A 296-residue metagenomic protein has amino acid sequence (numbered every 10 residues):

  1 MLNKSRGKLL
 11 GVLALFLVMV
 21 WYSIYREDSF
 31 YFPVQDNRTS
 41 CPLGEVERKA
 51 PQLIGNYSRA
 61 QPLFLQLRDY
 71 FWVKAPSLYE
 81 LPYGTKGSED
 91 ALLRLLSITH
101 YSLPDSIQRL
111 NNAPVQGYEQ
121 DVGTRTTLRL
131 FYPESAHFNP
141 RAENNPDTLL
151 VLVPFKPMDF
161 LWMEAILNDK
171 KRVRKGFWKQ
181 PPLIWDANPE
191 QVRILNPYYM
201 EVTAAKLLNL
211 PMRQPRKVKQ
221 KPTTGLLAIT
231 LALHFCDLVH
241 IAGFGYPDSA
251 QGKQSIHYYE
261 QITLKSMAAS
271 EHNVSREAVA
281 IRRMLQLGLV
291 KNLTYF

Functional and structural regions predicted by a protein language model:
M1-F296: Metal-ion/cofactor- or nucleotide/acyl-coenzyme-handling active-site neighborhoods
